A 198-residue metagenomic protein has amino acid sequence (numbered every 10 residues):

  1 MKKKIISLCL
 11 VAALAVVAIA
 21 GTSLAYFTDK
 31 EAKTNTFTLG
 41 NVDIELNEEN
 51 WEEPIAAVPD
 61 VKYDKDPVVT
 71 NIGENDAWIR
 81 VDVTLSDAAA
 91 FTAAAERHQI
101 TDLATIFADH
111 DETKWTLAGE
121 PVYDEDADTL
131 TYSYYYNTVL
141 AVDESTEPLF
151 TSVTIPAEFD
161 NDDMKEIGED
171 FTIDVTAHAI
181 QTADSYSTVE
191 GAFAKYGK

Functional and structural regions predicted by a protein language model:
K2-P59, K165-F171, T176-K198: Short, polar/proline-rich extracytoplasmic segments that appear immediately after membrane translocation
I19, D60-V61, A95-E96, A104-F107 (+1 more regions): A generic "functional-site adjacency" signal
T38-G40, E45-N47, T84, A118 (+1 more regions): A structural detector for beta-sheet-dominated domains
T38-N41, E74-A90, I100: Short acidic, flexible loop segments centered on an aromatic residue
D43-D64, V68-D76, A89-T92: Long, hydrophobic N-terminal alpha-helical segment
V61-V81, Y136-K198: C-terminal, structured domain-capping segment
L85-A93, I155-F159: Short regulatory "switch" loops immediately downstream of catalytic or recognition motifs within protein catalytic
A88-T131: A surface/secretory-pathway sequence property marking extracellular, secreted, or lumenal proteins enriched
